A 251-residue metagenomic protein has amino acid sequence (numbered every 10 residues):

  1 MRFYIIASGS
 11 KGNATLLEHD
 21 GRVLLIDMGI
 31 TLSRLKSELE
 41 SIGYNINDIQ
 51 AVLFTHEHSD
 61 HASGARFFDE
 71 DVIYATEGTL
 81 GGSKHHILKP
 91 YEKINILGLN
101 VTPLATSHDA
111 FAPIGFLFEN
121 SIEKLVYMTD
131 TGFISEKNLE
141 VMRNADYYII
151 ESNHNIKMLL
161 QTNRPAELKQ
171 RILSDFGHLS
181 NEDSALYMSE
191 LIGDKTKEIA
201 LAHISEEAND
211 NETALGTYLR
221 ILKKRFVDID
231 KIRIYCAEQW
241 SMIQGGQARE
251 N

Functional and structural regions predicted by a protein language model:
M1-E40, I114-D130, Y147: Conserved beta-strand hairpin/beta-sheet module of binuclear metal-dependent hydrolase folds, prominently
K11, E57-A62, L80-G82, A110-F111 (+3 more regions): Active-site environment of divalent metal-dependent phosphoester hydrolases
L25-G29, I49-E57, I73-E77, V126-T129 (+3 more regions): Active-site neighborhood of phospho(di)ester-bond hydrolases with catalytic His/Asp-centered motifs
T31-A75, D146: Active-site metal-binding motif and surrounding structural segment of the metallo-beta-lactamase
T55, H61-A112: Glycine/small-residue-rich loop that forms an oxyanion/phosphate-binding "nest" at active or ligand-binding sites
E92-I149: Catalytic core of the metallo-beta-lactamase
E136-C236: Cap/insert and terminal regions of metallo-dependent hydrolase folds
D230-N251: Short, basic/aromatic-enriched C-terminal tail that caps enzymatic domains
